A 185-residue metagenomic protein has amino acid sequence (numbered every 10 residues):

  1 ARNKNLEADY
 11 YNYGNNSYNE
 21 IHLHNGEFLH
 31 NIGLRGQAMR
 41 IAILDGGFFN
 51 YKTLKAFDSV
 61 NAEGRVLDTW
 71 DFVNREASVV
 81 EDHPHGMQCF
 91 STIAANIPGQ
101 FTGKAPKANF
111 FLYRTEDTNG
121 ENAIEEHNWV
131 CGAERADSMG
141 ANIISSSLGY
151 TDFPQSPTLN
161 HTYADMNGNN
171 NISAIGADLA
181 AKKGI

Functional and structural regions predicted by a protein language model:
A1, E116, S147-G149: Conserved residues at the C-terminal ends of beta-strands
A1-M39, K52-A56, S156-T158, N170-N171: Protease zymogen maturation seam
N16-E20, E121-A123, Y163-M166: Short, flexible loop segments at the rims of nucleotide/cofactor-binding pockets, characterized by
E27, E134, I175-D178: Alpha-helical segments flanking ligand/cofactor-binding loops in enzyme cores
E27-E125, M139-N142, Q155, A181-G184: Subtilisin-like serine protease catalytic core
E125-A133: Short, acidic/polar
E134-D165: Short acidic, glycine-rich surface-loop motifs adjacent to enzyme active sites
N167-G184: Catalytic-core regions built around general acid/base machinery
